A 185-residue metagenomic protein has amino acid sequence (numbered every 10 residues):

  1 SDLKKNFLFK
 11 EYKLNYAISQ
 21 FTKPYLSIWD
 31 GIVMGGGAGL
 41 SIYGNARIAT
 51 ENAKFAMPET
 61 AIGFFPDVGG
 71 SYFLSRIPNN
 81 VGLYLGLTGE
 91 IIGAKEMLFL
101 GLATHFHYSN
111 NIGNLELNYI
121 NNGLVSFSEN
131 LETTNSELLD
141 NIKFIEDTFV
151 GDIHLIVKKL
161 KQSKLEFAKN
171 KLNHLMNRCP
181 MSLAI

Functional and structural regions predicted by a protein language model:
S1-W29, G70-Y72: An acidic, glycine-rich surface segment that forms the CoA-thioester-binding/catalytic face of crotonase-fold enzymes
D2-L3, I48-N52, A56-I77: Short, flexible helix-coil linker/hinge segments at the edges of structured domains or between repeats
K5, Y12, G35, I91 (+1 more regions): Glycine-rich phosphate-binding loop at the start of an alpha helix
S19-I62, Y84-A94: Glycine-rich beta-to-alpha active-site loop
G69-G123: Contiguous mid-protein beta-loop-alpha structural module that forms a pocket-lining wall or clamp of enzyme active
L102-S182: Amphipathic alpha-helical blocks and their helix-capping loop/short-beta junctions
